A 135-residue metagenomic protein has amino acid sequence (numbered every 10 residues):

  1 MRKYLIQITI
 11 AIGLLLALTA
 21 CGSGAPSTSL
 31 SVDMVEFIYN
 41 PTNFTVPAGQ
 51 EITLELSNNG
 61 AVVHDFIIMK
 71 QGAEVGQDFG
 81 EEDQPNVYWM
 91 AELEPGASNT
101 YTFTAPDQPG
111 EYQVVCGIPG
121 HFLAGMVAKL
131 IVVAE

Functional and structural regions predicted by a protein language model:
M1-I10: Bacterial N-terminal signal peptides that target proteins for export
Q7, C21-M34, A73-E82, V87-Y88 (+1 more regions): Extracytoplasmic/periplasmic copper-protein system
G13-L14, T42: N-terminal leader/capping segments at the start of a protein or of a new domain
L16-A20: C-terminal motif of bacterial Sec signal peptides marking the signal peptidase cleavage site
P26-I52: N-terminal edge beta-strand
I38, A91-E135: Extracellular/periplasmic metallocenter environments
T42-I68, N99-Q108, Y112, V132-A134: Beta-strand cores of secreted/periplasmic/IMS beta-sandwich domains, seen most often in copper-related folds
N58-G60, G72, I118: Short, flexible active-site-adjacent loop segments at beta-strand->alpha-helix junctions, enriched in small/polar
